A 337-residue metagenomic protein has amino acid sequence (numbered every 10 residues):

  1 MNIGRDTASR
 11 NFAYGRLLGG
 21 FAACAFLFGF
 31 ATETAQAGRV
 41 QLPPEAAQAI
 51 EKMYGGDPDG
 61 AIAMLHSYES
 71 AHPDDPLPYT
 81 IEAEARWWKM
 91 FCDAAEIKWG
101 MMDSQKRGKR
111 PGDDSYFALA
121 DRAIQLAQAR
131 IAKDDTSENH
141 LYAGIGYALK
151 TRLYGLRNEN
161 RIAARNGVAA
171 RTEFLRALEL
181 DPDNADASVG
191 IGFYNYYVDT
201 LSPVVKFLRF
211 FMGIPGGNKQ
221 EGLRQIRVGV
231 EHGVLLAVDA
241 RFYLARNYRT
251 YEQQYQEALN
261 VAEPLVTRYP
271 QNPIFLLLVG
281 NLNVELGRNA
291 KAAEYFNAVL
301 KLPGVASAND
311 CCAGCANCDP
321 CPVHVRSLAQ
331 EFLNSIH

Functional and structural regions predicted by a protein language model:
I3-F21: Bacterial N-terminal signal peptides that target proteins for export
G19-G29: Bacterial N-terminal signal peptides
G29-A31, A35-A37: Boundary at the C-terminal end of the N-terminal hydrophobic targeting segment
G38-P44, E51-M64, D74, E82-S137 (+5 more regions): Short coil/linker segments at helix-helix boundaries
S67-P73, F211-G216, V230-V234, E263-P270 (+1 more regions): Solenoid-like repeat scaffolds
L77-I81, L141, D186-G190, V238-Y243 (+4 more regions): Alpha-solenoid helical repeat scaffolds
H232-L277, N281-L286: Beta-propeller domains
F275-L277, N281-G314, C318-H337: C-terminal soluble interaction/assembly domains
